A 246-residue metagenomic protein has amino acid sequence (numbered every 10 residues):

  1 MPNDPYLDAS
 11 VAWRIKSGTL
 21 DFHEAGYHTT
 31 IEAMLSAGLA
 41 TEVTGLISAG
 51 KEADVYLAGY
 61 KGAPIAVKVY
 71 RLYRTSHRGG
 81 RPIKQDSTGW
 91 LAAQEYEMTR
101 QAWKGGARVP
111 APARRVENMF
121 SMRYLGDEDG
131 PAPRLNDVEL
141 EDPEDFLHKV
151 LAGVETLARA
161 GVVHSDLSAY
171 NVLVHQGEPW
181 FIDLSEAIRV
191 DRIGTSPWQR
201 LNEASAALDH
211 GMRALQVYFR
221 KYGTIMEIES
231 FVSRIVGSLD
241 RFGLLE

Functional and structural regions predicted by a protein language model:
M1-T19: Intrinsically disordered, low-complexity regulatory segments that flank or precede the catalytic domain of eukaryotic
G18, Q85-D86, L140-E141, N202: Short, contiguous strand/loop micro-motifs
L20, E24-P131, E155, R159: Conserved ATP-binding subdomain of kinase catalytic cores across diverse folds
R71, G126, A169, V174 (+1 more regions): Short, glycine/acidic-enriched loop or turn micro-motifs at the edges of active sites
R78-P82, A132-D137, D191-Q199: Short acidic, glycine/proline-rich loop/turn micro-motifs
G89-V109, A132-Y170, H175, P179 (+2 more regions): Conserved kinase catalytic-core helix
R115-V116, Y170, V232: Residue-level "edge-of-site" marker
F146, A158-H164, H175-E246: C-lobe/activation-segment region of protein kinase-like
